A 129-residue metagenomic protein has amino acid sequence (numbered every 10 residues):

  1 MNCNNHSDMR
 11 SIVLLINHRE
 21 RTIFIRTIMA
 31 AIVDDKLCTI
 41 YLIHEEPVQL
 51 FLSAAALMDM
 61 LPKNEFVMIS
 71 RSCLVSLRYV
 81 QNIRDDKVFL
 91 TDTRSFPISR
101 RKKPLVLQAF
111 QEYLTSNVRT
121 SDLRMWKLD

Functional and structural regions predicted by a protein language model:
M1-N4, R119-D129: N-terminal regulatory/sensing modules of transcriptional regulators
N2-T91, S95: Conserved binding/recognition cores within well-folded domains
D8, Y113-N117: The C-terminal output helix
D86-E112: C-terminal structural segments of small proteins and small subunits
